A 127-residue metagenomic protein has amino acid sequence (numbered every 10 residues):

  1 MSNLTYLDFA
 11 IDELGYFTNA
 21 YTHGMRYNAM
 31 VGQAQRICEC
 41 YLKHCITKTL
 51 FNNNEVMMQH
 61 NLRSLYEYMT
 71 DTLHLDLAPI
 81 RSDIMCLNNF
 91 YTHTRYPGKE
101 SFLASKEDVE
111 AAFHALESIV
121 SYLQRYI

Functional and structural regions predicted by a protein language model:
M1-I127: Terminal alpha-helical segments
